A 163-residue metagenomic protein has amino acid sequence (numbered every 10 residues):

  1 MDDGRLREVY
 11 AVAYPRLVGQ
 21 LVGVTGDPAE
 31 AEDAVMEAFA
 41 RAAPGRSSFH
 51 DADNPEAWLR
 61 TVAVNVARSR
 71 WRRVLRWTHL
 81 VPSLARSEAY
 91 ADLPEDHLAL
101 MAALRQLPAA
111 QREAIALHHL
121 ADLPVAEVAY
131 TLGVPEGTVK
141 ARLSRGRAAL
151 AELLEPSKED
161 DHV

Functional and structural regions predicted by a protein language model:
M1-G19, A29, A43, R112: A short, charge-rich alpha-helical start-of-domain segment used by transcription regulators
G4, E8, R73, W77 (+1 more regions): Acidic, proline/glycine-rich intrinsically disordered inter-domain spacer in sigma factors
G4-R5, V81, Y130-T131, A148-V163: C-terminal edge and immediately downstream basic/flexible tail or linker adjoining helix-turn-helix-like DNA-binding
A13, R142-R145, A149: Residues within the DNA-recognition helix of helix-turn-helix
V18, P28-G45, A57: Conserved RNAP core-binding helix
P44-D51, T61-P82, L93-D96, R145 (+1 more regions): Arg/Lys-rich amphipathic alpha helix in sigma70-family domain 2
R105, A109, A121-T138, A149-E152: Helix-turn-helix DNA-binding module
A114-H118: A short pre-motif secondary-structure segment
